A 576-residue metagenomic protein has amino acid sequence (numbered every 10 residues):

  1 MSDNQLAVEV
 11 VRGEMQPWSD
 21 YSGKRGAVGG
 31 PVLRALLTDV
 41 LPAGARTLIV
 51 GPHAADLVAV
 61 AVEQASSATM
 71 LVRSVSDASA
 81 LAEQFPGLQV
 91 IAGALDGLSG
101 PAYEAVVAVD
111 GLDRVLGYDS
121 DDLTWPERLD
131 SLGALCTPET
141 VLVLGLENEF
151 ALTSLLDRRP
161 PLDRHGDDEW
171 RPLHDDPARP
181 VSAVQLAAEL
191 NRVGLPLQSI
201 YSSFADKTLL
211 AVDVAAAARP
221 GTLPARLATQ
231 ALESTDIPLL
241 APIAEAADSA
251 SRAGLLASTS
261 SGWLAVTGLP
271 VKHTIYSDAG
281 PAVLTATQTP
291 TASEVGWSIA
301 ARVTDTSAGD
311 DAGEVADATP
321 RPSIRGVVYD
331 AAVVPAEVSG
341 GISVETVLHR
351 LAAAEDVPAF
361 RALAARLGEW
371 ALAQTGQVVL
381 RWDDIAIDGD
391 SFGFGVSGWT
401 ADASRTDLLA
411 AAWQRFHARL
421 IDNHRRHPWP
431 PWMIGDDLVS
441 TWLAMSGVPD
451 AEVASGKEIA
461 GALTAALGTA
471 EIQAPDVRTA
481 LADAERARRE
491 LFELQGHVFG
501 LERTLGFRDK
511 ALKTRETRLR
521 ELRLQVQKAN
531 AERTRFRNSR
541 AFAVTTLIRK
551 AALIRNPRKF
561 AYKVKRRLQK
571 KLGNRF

Functional and structural regions predicted by a protein language model:
G13-R46: Conserved alpha-helix/loop element of class I SAM-dependent methyltransferases that forms part of the SAM/SAH-binding
H53-G97: Class I SAM-dependent methyltransferase SAM/SAH-binding core
E139-E147: Conserved beta-strand signature within the Rossmann-like core of class I S-adenosyl-L-methionine
L162-D175, Q374-D436: Catalytic activation segment of kinase domains across protein kinase-like and atypical kinase folds
D175-S202: Short alpha-helix
Q198, S203-A301: Rossmann-like AdoMet/SAM-dependent catalytic core
S260-G262, P270-T375, D388: Conserved ATP-binding subdomain of kinase catalytic cores across diverse folds
A465-F576: Boundary detector for helix-to-coil junctions that initiate low-complexity/charged tails
